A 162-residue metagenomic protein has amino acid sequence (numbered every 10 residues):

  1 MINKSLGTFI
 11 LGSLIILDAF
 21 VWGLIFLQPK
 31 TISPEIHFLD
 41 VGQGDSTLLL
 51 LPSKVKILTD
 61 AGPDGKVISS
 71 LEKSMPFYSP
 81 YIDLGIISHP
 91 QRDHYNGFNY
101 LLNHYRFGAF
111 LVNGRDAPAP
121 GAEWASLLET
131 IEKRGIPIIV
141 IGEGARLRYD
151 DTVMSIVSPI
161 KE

Functional and structural regions predicted by a protein language model:
I2-E162: Non-globular, low-confidence helical/coil segments that flank catalytic cores
